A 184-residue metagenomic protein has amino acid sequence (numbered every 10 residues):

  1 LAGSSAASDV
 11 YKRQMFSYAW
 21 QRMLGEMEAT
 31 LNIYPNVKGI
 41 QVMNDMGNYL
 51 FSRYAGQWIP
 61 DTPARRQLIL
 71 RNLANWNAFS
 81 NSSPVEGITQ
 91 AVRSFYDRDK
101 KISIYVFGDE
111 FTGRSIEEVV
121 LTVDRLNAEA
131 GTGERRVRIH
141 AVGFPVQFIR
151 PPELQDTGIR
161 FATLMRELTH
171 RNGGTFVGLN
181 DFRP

Functional and structural regions predicted by a protein language model:
L1-A7, Y11: Single conserved hydrophobic/aromatic residue that forms the stacking wall/gate of nucleotide- or nucleobase-binding
S4-S5, M43-G47, F107-E110, V142-V146 (+1 more regions): Active-site-proximal beta-strand/loop segments in catalytic clefts of secreted hydrolases
D9-Y18, A55-I59, N72-N81, G108-G113 (+1 more regions): Second-shell loop/turn segments in exported
K12-V42, W58-R65: …and closely analogous acidic/polar surface helices at protein-protein or active-site interfaces in A-domain-like
S17-W20, L24-E28, R66, L70 (+3 more regions): Extracytoplasmic/secreted envelope proteins and their assembly/folding machinery, especially bacterial periplasmic
N36-N72, R93-D97, E117, P152-R166: Short beta-strand-loop
P60-K101, G113-R114, G143-I149: Von Willebrand factor
N75-W76, E110-R171, V177-L179: VWA/integrin I-like adhesion module and closely mimicked acidic/polar interface patches used
